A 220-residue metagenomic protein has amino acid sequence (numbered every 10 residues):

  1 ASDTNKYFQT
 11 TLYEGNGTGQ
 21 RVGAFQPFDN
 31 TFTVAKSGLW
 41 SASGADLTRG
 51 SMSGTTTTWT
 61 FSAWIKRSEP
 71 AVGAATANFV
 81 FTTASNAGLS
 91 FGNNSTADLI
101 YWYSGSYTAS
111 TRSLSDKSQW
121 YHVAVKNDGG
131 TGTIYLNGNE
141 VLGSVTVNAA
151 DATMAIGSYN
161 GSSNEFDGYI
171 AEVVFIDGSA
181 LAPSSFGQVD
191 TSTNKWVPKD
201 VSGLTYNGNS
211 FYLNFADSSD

Functional and structural regions predicted by a protein language model:
A1, F61-E69, V123-V125, I156 (+2 more regions): Short hydrophobic/aromatic patches on beta-strands that form ligand-binding or substrate-lining surfaces
A1-G44, T133, Y169-D220: Extended recognition patches within non-cytosolic domains
Q20-S43, S62-A71, A87-T146: Extracellular glycan-interaction surfaces
S41-W59, T108-S115, N160-S162, P198-G203: Short surface loop/edge beta-strand patches of beta-sandwich-type extracellular domains that form ligand-contact sites
G54-T56, N93-N94, D116, N148-A150 (+2 more regions): Extracellular/periplasmic catalytic domains that process cell-envelope and extracellular macromolecules
F61-S62, A71-N86, G157, G187-D190: Aromatic-rich beta-strand patches that line glycan-recognition/binding surfaces of extracellular proteins
V80-T82, L89-N93, I100-S104, A124-K126 (+5 more regions): Beta-strand-rich, repetitive solenoid scaffolds
W102, S106-T108, A150-I170: Extracellular glycan-interaction patches encoded by glycine-rich segments
